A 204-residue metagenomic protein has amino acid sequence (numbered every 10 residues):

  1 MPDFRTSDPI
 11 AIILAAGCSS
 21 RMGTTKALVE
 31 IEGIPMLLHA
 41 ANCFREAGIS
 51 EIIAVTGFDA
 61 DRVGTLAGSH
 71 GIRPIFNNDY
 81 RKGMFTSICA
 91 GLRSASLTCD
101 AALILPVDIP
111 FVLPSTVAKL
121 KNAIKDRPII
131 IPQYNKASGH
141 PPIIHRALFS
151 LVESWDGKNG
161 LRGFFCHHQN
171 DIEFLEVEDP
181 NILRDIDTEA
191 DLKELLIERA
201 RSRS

Functional and structural regions predicted by a protein language model:
P2-D8, D156-S204: Conserved alpha/beta core of the MobA/IspD/sugar-nucleotide pyrophosphorylase nucleotidyltransferase superfamily
P2-F4, L38-A101, S115, F165: Conserved N-terminal catalytic core of the sugar/cofactor nucleotidyltransferase
T6-T56: N-terminal glycine-rich phosphate-binding loop and ensuing alpha1 helix
M22, V63-A67, L120, V152 (+1 more regions): Hydrophobic packing residues within well-ordered alpha-helices of enzyme cores
A27, E51, R73, P128 (+2 more regions): Conserved beta-strand segments of alpha/beta enzyme cores
E30, F111, P142-I143, F174 (+1 more regions): Short aromatic/basic micro-patch
F58-D59, D79, G83, S115 (+4 more regions): Short beta->alpha linker loops
R81-E153: Conserved beta-loop-beta/alpha segment of the NTase-like Rossmann-fold superfamily that binds/positions NTPs
